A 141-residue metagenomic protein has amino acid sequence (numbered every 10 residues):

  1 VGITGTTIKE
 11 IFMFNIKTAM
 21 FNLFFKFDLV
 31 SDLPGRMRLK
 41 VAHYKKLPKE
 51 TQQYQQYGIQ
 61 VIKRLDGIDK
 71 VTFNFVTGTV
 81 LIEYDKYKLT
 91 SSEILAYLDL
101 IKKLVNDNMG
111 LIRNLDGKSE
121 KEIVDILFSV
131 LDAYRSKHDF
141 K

Functional and structural regions predicted by a protein language model:
G2-K9: Long, charge-rich, low-complexity intrinsically disordered regions
K9, F14-R36, L47, K103-K141: C-terminal low-complexity, charged extensions that often adopt amphipathic alpha-helices
F12-A19, K49-L65: Short amphipathic alpha-helix segments
R36-L39, K46, G58-T79, E83: Short acidic amphipathic segments
K40-V41, E50: Acidic, Ser/Thr-rich low-complexity segments on the non-lumenal side of membrane proteins
Y54-G58, I94-I101: Short amphipathic alpha-helices in soluble, non-transmembrane regions that often serve as interface/regulatory elements
Y84-L89: Helix N-cap motif at beta-to-alpha junctions
